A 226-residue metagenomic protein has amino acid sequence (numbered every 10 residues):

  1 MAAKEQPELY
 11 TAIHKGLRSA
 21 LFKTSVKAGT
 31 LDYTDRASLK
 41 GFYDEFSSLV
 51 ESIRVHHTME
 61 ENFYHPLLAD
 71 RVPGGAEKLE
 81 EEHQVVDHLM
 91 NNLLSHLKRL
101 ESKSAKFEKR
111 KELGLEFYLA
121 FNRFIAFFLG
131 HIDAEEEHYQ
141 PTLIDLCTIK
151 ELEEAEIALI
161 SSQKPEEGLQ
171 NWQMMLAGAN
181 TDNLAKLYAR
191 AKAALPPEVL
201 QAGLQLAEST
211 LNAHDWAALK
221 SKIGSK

Functional and structural regions predicted by a protein language model:
M1-K226: Small-residue-biased structural context
